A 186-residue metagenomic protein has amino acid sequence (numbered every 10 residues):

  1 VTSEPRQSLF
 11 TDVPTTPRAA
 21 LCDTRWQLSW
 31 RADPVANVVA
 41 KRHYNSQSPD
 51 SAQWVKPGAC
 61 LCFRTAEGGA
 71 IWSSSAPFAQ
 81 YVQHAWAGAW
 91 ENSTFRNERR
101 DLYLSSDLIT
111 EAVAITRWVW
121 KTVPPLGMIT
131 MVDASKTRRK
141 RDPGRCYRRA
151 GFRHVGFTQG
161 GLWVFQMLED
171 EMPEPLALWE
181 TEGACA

Functional and structural regions predicted by a protein language model:
V1-M131, T137-K140, R145-A186: Non-catalytic substrate-recognition and accessory regions of acyl/acetyltransferase enzymes
